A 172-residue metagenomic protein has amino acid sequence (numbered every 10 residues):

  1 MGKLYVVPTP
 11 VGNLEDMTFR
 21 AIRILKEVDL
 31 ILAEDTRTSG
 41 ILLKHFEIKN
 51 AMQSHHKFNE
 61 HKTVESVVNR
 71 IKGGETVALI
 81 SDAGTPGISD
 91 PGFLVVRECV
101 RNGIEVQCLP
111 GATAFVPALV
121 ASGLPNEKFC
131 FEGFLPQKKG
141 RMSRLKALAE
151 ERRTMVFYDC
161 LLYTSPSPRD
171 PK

Functional and structural regions predicted by a protein language model:
M1-F58: Glycine-rich, flexible N-terminal cofactor/catalytic loop recognition
V11-L14, D82-P86, L161-L162: Short glycine-rich anion-binding loops that position phosphate/pyrophosphate groups of nucleotides and phosphorylated
L25-I31, I104-V106, T154-M155: Short active-site oxyanion
A33, D90, Y158-D159: Short beta-strand scaffold positions
V67-V106: Glycine/small-residue-rich loop that forms an oxyanion/phosphate-binding "nest" at active or ligand-binding sites
L94-E151: Class I SAM-dependent methyltransferase SAM-binding "motif I" and its flanking Rossmann-like core
E151-L162: Conserved anion/nucleotide-ligand pocket segment
Y163-K172: Single conserved hydrophobic/aromatic residue that forms the stacking wall/gate of nucleotide- or nucleobase-binding
